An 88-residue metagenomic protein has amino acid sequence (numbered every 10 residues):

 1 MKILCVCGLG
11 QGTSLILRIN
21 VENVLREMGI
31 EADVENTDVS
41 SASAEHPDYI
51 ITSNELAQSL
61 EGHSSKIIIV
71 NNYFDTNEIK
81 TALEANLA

Functional and structural regions predicted by a protein language model:
M1-K2, A88: Absolute protein N-terminus
K2-D38: Conserved active-site segments centered on acidic
V34-E35, P47-S53: Short, hydrophobic beta-strand segments that form beta-sheet elements in well-ordered domains
T37-S41, E78: Short acidic active-site motifs
V39, T52-Q58: Short, polar loop motifs at secondary-structure junctions
E45-H46, H63-S64: Short, structured coil segments at secondary-structure junctions
S59-L60, N77: Glycine/Thr-rich phosphate-binding loops of Rossmann-like dinucleotide-binding domains
K66-A88: Ser/Thr/Gly-rich flexible loops in soluble cytosolic domains mediating phosphotransfer, phosphorylation
